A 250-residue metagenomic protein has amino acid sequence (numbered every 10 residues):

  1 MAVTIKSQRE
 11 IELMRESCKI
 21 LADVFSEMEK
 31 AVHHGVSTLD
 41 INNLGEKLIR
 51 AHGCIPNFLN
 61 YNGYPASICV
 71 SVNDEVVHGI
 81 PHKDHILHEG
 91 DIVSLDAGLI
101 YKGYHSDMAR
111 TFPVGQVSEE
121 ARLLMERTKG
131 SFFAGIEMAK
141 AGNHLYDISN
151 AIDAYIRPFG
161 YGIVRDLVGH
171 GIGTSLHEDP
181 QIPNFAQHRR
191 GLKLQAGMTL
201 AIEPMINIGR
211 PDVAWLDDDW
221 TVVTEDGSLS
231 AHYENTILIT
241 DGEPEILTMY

Functional and structural regions predicted by a protein language model:
M1-Y250: Active-site neighborhoods and metal-handling regions in enzymes and metal-associated proteins
